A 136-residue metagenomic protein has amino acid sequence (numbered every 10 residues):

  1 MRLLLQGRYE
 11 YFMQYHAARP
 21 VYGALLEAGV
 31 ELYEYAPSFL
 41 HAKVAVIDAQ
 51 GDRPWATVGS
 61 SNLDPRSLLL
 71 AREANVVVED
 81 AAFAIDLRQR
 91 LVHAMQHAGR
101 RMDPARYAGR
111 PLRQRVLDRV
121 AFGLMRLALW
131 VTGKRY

Functional and structural regions predicted by a protein language model:
M1-Y136: PLD/PLD-like phosphodiesterase catalytic module centered on the HKD motif
